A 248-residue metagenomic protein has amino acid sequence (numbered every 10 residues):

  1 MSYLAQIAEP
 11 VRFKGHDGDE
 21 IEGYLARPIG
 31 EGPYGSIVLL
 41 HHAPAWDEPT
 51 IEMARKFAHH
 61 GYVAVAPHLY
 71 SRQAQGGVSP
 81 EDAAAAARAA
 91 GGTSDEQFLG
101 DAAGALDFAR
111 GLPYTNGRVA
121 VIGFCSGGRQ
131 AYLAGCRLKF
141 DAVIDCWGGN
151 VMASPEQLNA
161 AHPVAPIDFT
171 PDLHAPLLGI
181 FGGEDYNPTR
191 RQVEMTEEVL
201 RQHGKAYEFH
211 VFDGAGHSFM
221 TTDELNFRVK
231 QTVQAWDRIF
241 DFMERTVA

Functional and structural regions predicted by a protein language model:
M1-A248: N-terminal cap/leader regions of alpha/beta-hydrolase-fold enzymes, predominantly small-molecule hydrolases
